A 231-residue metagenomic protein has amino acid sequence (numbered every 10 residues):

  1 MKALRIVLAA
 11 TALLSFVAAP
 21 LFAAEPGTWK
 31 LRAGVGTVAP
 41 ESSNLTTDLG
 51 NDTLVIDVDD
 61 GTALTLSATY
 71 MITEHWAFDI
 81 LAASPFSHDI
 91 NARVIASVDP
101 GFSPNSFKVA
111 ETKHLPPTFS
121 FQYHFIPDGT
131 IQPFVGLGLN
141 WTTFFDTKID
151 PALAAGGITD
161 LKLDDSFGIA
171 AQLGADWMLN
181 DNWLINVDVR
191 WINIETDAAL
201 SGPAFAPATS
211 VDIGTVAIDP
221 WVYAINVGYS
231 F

Functional and structural regions predicted by a protein language model:
L8-V17: Bacterial N-terminal signal peptides
A19-A23: Sec/Tat signal peptide C-region and signal peptidase I cleavage site
E25-T28, T37-A39, S67-A152, I218-F231: Gram-negative (and chloroplast) outer-membrane scaffold detector with strong preference for beta-barrel transmembrane
P40-L64, G157, L161-D165: Surface-exposed strand-loop-strand hairpins of Gram-negative outer-membrane beta-barrel proteins
S43-G50, I90-V98, F145-G156, A198-A206: Outer-membrane beta-barrel translocator domains and adjoining extracellular loop/strand segments of Gram-negative
G50-V55, F102-A110, A155-L161, T209-T215: Extracellular loop and loop/strand-boundary signature of outer-membrane beta-barrel proteins
I56-T62, V109-P116, L161-G168, T215-P220: Short sequence motifs at beta-strands and strand-loop junctions characteristic of Gram-negative outer-membrane
S87-N91, D99-F102, N180-F231: Predominantly the C-terminal beta-signal and adjacent terminal strand-loop region of outer-membrane beta-barrel
